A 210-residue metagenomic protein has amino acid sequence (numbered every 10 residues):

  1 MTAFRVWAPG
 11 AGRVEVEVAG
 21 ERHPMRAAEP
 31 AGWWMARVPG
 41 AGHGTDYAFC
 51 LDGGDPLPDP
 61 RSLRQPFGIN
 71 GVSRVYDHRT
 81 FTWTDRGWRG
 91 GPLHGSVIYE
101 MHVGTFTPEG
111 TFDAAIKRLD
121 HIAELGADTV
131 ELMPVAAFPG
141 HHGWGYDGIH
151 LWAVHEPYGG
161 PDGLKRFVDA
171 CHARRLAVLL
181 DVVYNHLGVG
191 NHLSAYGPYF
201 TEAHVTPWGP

Functional and structural regions predicted by a protein language model:
M1-A3, A28-E100, T105-G110, H121: The feature marks proteins involved in alpha-glucan
W7, E17, R26, Y76 (+2 more regions): Residue-level detector of conserved, well-ordered beta-strand and adjacent loop positions that form binding/recognition
W7-V14, G42: Short proline/glycine-enriched turn/loop motifs at strand-loop junctions of beta-rich domains
G12, E21, P30-G32: Beta-strand-connecting loop/turn residues
V14-V16, Y47: Short beta-strand elements bearing conserved aromatic residues within extracellular beta-rich modules
E17-A19, D52: Predominantly extracellular/luminal cell-surface or secreted proteins
G20-P24, P56: Surface-exposed loop/edge segments in extracytoplasmic proteins
R86-L93, I98, H102-P210: Substrate-binding/active-site clefts of carbohydrate-active enzymes
